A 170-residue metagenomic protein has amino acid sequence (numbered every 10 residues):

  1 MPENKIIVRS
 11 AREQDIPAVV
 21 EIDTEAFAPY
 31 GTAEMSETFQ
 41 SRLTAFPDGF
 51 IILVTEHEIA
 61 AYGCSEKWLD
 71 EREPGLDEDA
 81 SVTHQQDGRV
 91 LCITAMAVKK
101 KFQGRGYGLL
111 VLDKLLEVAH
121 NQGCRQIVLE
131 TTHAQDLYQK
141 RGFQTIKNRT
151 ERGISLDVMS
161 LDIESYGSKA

Functional and structural regions predicted by a protein language model:
I6, E58-Y62, L91: Glycine-rich phosphate/pyrophosphate-binding loop shared by adenosine-nucleotide-utilizing enzymes
I6-V19: A short beta-loop-alpha structural element at the N-terminal edge of CoA-dependent acyl/N-acetyltransferase catalytic
A11, M96-V98: Hydrophobic adenine-recognition pocket in adenosine-nucleotide-binding enzymes
P29-E56, C64-T83: Active-site rim helix/loop that mediates acceptor-substrate recognition in acyltransferases
G63-A95, Q103, R152-L156: Conserved acyl-donor/pantetheine-binding loop and adjacent beta-alpha core of acyl/acetyltransferases and related
F102-K114: Conserved acetyl-CoA pyrophosphate-binding loop and the N-cap/start of the following alpha-helix in GNAT-like
L112, V118-T132: Conserved GNAT acetyl-CoA-binding A-motif
N121, T132-S155: Conserved active-site alpha-helix within GNAT-family acetyltransferase domains
